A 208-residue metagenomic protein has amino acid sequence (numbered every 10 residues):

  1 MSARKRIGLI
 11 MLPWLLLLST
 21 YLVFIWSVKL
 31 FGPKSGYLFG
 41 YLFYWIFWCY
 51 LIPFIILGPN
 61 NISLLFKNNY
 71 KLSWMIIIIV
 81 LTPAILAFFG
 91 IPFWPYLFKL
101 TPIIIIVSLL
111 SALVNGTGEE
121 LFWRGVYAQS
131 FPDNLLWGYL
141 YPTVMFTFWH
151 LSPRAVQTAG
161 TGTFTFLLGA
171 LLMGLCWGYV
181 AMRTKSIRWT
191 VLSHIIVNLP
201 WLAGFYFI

Functional and structural regions predicted by a protein language model:
M1, F47-S63, F93, V114-N115 (+1 more regions): Hydrophobic, membrane-facing alpha-helical anchors
S2-A3, L121: Short alpha-helical segments used as structural interaction elements across diverse proteins
A3-I56, I106: Alpha-helical transmembrane segments in multi-pass membrane proteins
K5, P59-I62, N134, S186: Short, solvent-exposed helix-helix connector turns and helix-capping sites enriched in acidic/polar residues
I10-L18, L22, L42-I46, I77-A84 (+7 more regions): Alpha-helical transmembrane spans of integral membrane proteins, capturing the lipid-embedded, hydrophobic core of TM
L15-W26, L81-P92, T143-P153, I195-F205: Aromatic-anchored segments of alpha-helical transmembrane domains
W26-Y41, L57-G118, A128, T158: Juxtamembrane helix-loop-helix connectors linking adjacent transmembrane helices in multi-pass membrane enzymes
P102-I208: Transmembrane helix-loop-helix hairpins at the membrane interface of multi-pass integral membrane proteins
